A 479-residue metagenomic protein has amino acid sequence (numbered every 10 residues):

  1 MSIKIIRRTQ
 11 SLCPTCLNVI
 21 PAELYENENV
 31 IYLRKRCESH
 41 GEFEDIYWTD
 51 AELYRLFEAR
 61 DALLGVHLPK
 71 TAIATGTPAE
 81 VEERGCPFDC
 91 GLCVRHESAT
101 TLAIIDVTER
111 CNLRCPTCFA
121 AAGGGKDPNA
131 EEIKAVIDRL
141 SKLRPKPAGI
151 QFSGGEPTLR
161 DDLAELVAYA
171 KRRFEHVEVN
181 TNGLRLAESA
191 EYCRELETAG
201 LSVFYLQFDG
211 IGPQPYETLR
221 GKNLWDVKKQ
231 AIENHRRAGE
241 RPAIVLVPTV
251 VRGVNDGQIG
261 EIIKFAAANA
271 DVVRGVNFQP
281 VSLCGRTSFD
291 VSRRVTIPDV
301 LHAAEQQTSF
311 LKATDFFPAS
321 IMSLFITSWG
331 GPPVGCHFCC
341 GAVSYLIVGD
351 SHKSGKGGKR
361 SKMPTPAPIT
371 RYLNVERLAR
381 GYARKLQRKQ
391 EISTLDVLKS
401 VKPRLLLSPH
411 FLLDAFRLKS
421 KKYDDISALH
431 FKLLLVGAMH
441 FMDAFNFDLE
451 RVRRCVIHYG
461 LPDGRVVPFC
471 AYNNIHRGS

Functional and structural regions predicted by a protein language model:
S2-H67, A379-S479: Flexible mid-to-C-terminal extensions adjoining Fe-S/redox cofactors in radical SAM and related proteins
N29-L53, E58-E191, E195: Conserved alpha-helical substructure of the radical SAM core
C37, E82-C93, T101-L102, C111 (+5 more regions): Functionally engaged cysteine thiol sites
V107-E109, F119-A122, G154, T181 (+5 more regions): Glycine-rich, histidine-containing beta strand-loop boundary motifs that form or position
A121-G125, I211-Q214, L283-C284: A short, flexible beta-alpha/helix-coil linker loop
N129, E217-R220, S288-V291: Short, solvent-exposed loop/turn segments at secondary-structure boundaries
K134-Q151, R160-P280: Radical SAM/AdoMet-radical enzyme domain recognition
A238-A428: Radical SAM enzyme [4Fe-4S]-AdoMet core and its adjacent flexible, acidic and glycine-rich loops/tails across
